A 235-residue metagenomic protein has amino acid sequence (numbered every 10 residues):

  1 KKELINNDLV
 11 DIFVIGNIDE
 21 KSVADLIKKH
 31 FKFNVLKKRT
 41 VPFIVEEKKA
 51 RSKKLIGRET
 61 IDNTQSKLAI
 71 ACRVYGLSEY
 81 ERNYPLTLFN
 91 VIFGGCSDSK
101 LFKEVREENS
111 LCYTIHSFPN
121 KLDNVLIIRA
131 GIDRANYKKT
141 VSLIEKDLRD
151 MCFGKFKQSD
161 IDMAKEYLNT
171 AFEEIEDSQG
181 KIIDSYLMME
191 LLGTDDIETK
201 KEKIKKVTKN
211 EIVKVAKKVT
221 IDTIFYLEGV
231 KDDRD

Functional and structural regions predicted by a protein language model:
K1-T40, G76-L77, P85, E107-D235: Charge-rich, well-structured scaffold segments of protease-associated domains
L9, K38-K100: His/Glu-based metal-binding/catalytic segments typifying zinc-dependent metallopeptidases
I92-L111, L122: M16/MPP (pitrilysin/insulinase) zinc-metallopeptidase core fold and M16-derived inactive scaffolds
